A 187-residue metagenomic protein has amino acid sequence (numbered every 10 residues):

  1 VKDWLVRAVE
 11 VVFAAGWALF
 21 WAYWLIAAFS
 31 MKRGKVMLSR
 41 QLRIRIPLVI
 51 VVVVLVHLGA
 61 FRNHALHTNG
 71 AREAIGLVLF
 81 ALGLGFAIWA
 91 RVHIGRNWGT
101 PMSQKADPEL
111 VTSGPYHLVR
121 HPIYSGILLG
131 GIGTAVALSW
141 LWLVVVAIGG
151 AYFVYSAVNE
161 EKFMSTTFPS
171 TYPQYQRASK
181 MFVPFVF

Functional and structural regions predicted by a protein language model:
V1-K105, T112, L129-F187: Membrane-anchoring alpha-helices and their flanking helix-loop junctions
P108-V119, I123-Y124: Solvent-exposed interhelical
